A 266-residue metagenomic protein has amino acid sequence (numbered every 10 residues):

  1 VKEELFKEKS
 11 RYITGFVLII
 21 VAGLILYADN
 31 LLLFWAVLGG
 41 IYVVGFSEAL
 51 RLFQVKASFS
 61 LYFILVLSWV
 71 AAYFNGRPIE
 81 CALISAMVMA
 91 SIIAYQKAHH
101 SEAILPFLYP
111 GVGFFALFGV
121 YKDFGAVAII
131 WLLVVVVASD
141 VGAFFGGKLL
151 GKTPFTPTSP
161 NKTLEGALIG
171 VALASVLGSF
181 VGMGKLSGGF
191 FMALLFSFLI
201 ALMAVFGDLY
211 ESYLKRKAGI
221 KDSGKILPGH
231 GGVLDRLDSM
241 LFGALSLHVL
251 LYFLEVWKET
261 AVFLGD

Functional and structural regions predicted by a protein language model:
V1-K2, L264: Activation on terminal intrinsically disordered regulatory regions flanking enzyme cores
K2-T163, A167-L199: Membrane-embedded alpha-helical bundles of polytopic integral membrane proteins
I19, A174-S175, R236, G243 (+1 more regions): Hydrophobic transmembrane alpha-helices of multi-pass small-molecule transporters
A28, L61, I129, T158 (+4 more regions): Short linear functional motifs in flexible/disordered or boundary regions
V43-F53, V136-K152, L164-E165, L202-A244: Acidic (Asp/Glu-rich) catalytic motifs at the cytosolic membrane interface
H99-H100, H230, H248: Histidine (H) residue identity feature
L251-D266: Juxtamembrane boundary at the C-terminal end of a transmembrane helix
